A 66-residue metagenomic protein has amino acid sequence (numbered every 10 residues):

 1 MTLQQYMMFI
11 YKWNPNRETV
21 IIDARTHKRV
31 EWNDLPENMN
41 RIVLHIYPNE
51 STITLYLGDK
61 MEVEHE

Functional and structural regions predicted by a protein language model:
M1, M7-M8, M39, M61: Detector for methionine-enriched segments
T2-D23: N-terminal acidic leader/helix
R17-E66: Detector for the mature cores of small, proteolytically processed and post-translationally modified peptide effectors
